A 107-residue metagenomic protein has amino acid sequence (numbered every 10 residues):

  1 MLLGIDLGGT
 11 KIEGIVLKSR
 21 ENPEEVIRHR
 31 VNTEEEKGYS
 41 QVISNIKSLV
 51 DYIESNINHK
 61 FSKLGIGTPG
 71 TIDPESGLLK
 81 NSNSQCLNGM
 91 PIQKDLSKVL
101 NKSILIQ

Functional and structural regions predicted by a protein language model:
L2-G4, T71, S103: Short, surface-exposed charged micro-motifs
L2-S44, L78-L79: Short glycine-rich, Thr/Ser-proximal phosphate-binding strand/loop in the N-terminal lobe of ATP-dependent enzymes
D6, G65-P69, Q107: Short beta-strand segments
T10, P69-I72: Short glycine-rich anion-binding loops that position phosphate/pyrophosphate groups of nucleotides and phosphorylated
S40-S55, K94-K98: Replace "anionic and nucleotidyl ligands
S44, K63, D73-Q107: Glycine-rich phosphate-binding loop and adjoining helix at the ATP-binding site of ATP-dependent phosphoryl-transfer
I46-L64, S103-I104: Phosphate/pyrophosphate-binding loops at sites that engage ATP/ADP/AMP, CoA/4′-phosphopantetheine, polyphosphate
